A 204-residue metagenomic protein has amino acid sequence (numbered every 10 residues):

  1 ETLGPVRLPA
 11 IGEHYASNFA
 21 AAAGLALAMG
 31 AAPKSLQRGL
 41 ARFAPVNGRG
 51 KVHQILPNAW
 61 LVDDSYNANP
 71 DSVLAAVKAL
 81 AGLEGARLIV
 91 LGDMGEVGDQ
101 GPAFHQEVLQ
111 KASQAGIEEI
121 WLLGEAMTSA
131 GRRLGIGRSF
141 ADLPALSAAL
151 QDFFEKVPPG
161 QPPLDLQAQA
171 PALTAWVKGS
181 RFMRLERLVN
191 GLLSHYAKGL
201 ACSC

Functional and structural regions predicted by a protein language model:
E1-P5, V46-N47: Extended acidic/charged loop-beta regions that coordinate divalent cations and stabilize anionic phosphate/carboxylate
P9-H14, A20-C204: ATP-dependent carboxylate-amine ligase
